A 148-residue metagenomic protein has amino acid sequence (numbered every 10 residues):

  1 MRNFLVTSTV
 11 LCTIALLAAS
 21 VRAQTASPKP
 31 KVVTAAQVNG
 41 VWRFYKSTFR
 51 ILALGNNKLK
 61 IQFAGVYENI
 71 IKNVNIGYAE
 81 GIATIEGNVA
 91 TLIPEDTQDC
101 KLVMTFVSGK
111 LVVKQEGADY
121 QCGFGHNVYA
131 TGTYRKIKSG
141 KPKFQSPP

Functional and structural regions predicted by a protein language model:
M1-T9: Bacterial N-terminal signal peptides that target proteins for export
S8-L16: Bacterial N-terminal signal peptides
A19-A23: Sec/Tat signal peptide C-region and signal peptidase I cleavage site
S27-R50, A130-P147: Tryptophan-anchored aromatic micro-motifs
A35-R43, N56-K60, T84-I93: Short, hydrophobic/aromatic-rich segments at coil-to-beta transitions
F44, I51, K60-G65, A90-P94 (+2 more regions): Short hydrophobic/aromatic-rich beta-strand segments that constitute the beta-sheet cores of beta-sandwich/beta-barrel
S47-E86: N-terminal glycine/threonine-rich, aromatic-flanked beta-hairpin/loop signature
Y120-N127: Short, exposed beta-strand-loop hairpins at the edges of beta-sheets in extracellular/periplasmic proteins
